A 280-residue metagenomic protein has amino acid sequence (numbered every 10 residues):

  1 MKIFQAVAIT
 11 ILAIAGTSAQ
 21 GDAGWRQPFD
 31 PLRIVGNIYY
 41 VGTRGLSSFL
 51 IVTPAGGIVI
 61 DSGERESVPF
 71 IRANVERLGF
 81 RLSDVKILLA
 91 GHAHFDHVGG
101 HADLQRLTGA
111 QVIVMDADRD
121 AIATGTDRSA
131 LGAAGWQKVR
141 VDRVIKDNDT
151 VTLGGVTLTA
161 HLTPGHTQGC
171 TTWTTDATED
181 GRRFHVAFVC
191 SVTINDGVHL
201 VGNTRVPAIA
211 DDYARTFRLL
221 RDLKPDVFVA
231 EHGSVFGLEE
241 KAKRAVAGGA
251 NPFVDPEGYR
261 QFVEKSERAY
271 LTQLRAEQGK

Functional and structural regions predicted by a protein language model:
Q5-A15: Bacterial N-terminal signal peptides
S18-G24, D180, I194-K280: Accessory terminal helices/loops
Q20, Q27-F29, R33-V35, D84 (+5 more regions): Metallo-beta-lactamase
G24-L78, L82, W173-I194, H199: Conserved beta-strand hairpin/beta-sheet module of binuclear metal-dependent hydrolase folds, prominently
N37, I51, D61, I71 (+7 more regions): Divalent metal-coordination and catalytic microenvironments
I60-S62, V85-A93, V112-M115, L162-G165 (+3 more regions): Active-site neighborhood of phospho(di)ester-bond hydrolases with catalytic His/Asp-centered motifs
E66-P69, E76-T150, V254, F262: Active-site HxH/HxHxD metal-binding segment of metal-dependent hydrolases
S67-V68, A93-G99, R119-I122, Q168-T171 (+2 more regions): Active-site environment of divalent metal-dependent phosphoester hydrolases
